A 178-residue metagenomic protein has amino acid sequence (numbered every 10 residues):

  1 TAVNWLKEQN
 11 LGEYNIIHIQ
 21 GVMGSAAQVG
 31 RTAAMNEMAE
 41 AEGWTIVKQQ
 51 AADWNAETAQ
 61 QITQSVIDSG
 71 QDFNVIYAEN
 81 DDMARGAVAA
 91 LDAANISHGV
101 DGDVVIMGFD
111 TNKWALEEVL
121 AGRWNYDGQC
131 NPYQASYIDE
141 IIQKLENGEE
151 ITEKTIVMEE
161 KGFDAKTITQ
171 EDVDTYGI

Functional and structural regions predicted by a protein language model:
T1, A26-T45, I62, G86-A90: Short, solvent-exposed amphipathic alpha-helices that sit in or adjacent to ligand/effector-binding or catalytic
T1-Y14, A59, T111-A115, C130-N147: Hydrophobic alpha-helical segments within soluble ligand-binding/sensing domains
E13, I46, D72-F73, W124: Local beta-strand N-terminus motif with an aromatic residue
E13-Q20, N36-A56, E159: Short beta-strand elements in bilobed, periplasmic/extracellular small-molecule ligand-binding domains
I19-M23, A27, E37-M38, C130-I178: Hinge/cleft segment of the Venus flytrap/periplasmic-binding protein
G24-Q28, A52, A56, Y77-N80 (+1 more regions): Solvent-exposed, acidic/flexible segments
M35, K48, A52-E117: Hydrophobic alpha-helical
A121-G128: Rossmann-fold dehydrogenase core element
